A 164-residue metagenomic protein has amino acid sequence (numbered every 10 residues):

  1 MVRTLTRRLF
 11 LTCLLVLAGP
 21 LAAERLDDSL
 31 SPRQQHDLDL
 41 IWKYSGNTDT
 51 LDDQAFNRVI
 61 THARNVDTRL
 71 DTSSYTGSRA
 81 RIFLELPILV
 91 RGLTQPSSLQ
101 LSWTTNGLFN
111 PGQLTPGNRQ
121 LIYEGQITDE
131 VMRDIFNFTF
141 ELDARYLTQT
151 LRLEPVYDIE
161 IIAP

Functional and structural regions predicted by a protein language model:
M1-F10: Bacterial N-terminal signal peptides that target proteins for export
R3-T4, L38, L99, R119: Acidic, low-complexity intrinsically disordered regions
L11-V16: Hydrophobic alpha-helical targeting segments used for export or membrane insertion
A18-P20: N-terminal signal peptide c-region/cleavage motif recognized by signal peptidases
A23-P96, I122-P164: N-terminal small/polar-rich segments of proteins
Q95-F109: Short, surface-exposed beta-strand/strand-loop-strand elements in extracellular ectodomains
G107-V131: Extended, solvent-exposed segments with strong compositional bias
